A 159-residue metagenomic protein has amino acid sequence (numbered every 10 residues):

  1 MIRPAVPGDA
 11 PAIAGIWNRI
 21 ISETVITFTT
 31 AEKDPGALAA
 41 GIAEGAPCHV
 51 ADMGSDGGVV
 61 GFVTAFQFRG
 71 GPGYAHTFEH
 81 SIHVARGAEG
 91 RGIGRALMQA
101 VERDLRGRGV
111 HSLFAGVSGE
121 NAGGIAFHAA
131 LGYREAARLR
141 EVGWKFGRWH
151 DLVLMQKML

Functional and structural regions predicted by a protein language model:
M1-I13: A short beta-loop-alpha structural element at the N-terminal edge of CoA-dependent acyl/N-acetyltransferase catalytic
A5, V84, V117: Hydrophobic adenine-recognition pocket in adenosine-nucleotide-binding enzymes
A10, A14-A40: Conserved GNAT-fold acetyl-CoA-binding loop/helix
T29-G87, M98, M158: Acetyl-CoA-dependent GNAT
T64-Q67, P72, F114-V117, A129 (+1 more regions): Conserved catalytic-core motifs of GNAT/GCN5-like acyltransferases
G90-D104, A122-A130: Conserved acetyl-CoA-binding loop-helix of GNAT-fold acetyltransferases
L105-V117: Conserved GNAT acetyl-CoA-binding A-motif
